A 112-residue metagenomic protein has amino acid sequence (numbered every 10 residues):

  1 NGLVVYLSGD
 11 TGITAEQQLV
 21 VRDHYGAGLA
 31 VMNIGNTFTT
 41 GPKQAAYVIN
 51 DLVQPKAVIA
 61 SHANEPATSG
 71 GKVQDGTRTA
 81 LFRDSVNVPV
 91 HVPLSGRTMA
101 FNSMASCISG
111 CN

Functional and structural regions predicted by a protein language model:
N1-D51: Active-site-proximal loop/helix segments of hydrolase catalytic cores
V21, N50-N112: Binuclear metal-ion centers of metallo-dependent hydrolases, dominated by the metallo-beta-lactamase
